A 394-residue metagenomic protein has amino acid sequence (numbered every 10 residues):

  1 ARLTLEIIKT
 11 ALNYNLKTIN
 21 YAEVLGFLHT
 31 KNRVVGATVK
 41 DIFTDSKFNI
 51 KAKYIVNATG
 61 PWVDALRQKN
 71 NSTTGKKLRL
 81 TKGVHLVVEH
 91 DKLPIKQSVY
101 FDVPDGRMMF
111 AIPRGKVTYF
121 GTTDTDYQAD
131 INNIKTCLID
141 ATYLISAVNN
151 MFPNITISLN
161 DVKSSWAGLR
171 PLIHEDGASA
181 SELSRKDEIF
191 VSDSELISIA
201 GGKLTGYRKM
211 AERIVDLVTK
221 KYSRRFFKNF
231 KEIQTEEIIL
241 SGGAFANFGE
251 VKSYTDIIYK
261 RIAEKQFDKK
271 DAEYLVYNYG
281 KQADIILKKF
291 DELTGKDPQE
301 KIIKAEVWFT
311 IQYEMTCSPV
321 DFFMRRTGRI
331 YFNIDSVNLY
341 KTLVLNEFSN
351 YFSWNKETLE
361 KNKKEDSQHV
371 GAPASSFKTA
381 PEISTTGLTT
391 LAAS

Functional and structural regions predicted by a protein language model:
A1, N13-Y14, H29, T59-P61 (+5 more regions): C-terminal accessory subdomains/tails of enzymes that are appended
A1-A22: Active-site/ligand-binding neighborhood in enzyme catalytic cores
K17, G26, K51, M108-F110 (+1 more regions): Short, surface-exposed charged micro-motifs
N20-V35: A conserved short coil-to-beta-strand element within the FAD-binding core of flavoproteins
T38-D41: Short beta-strand segments that buttress and anchor functional surface loops
F43-Y54: Core beta-strand elements of the Rossmann-like FAD/NAD(P) dinucleotide-binding domain in flavoenzyme oxidoreductases
A52-Y54, A58-D64, D91, D124: Glycine-/small-residue-rich beta->alpha transition segments that form the dinucleotide
A65-V84: Glycine-rich beta-alpha-beta "Rossmann" dinucleotide-binding loop(s) and their flanking helix/strand
